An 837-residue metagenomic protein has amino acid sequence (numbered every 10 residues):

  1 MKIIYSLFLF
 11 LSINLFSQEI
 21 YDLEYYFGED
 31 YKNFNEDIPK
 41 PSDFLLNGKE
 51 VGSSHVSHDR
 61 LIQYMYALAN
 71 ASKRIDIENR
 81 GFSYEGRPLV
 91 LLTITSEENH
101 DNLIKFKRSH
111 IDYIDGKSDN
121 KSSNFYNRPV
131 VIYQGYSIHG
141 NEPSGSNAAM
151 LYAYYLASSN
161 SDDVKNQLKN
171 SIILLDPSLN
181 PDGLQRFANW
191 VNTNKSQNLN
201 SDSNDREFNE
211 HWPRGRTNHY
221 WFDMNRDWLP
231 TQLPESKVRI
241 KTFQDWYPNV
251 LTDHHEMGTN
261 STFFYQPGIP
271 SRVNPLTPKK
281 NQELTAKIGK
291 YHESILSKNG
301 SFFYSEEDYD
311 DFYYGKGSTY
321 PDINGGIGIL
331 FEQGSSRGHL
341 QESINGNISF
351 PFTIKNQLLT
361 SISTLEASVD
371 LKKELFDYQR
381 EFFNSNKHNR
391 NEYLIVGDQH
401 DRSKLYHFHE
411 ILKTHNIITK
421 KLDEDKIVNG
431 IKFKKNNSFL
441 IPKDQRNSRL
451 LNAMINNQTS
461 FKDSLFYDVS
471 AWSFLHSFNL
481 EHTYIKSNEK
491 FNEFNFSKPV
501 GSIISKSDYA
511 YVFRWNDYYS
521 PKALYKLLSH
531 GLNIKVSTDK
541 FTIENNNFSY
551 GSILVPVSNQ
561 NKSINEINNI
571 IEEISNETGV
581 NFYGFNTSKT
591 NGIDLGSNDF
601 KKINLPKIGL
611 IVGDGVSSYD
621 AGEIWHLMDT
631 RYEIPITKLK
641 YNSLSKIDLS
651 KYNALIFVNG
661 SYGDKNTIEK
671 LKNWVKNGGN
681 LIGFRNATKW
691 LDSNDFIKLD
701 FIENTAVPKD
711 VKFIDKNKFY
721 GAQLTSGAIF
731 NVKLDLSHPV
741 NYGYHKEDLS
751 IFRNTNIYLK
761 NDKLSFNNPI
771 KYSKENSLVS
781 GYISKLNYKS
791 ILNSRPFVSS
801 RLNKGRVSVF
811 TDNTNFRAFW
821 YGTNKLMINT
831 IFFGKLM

Functional and structural regions predicted by a protein language model:
I3-I13: Sec-dependent N-terminal signal peptides
Q18-P143, M150-S171, Y220, R226-D227 (+8 more regions): Intrinsic-disorder/low-complexity accessory segments
A153, N170-N198: Carboxylate/His-rich catalytic cores and anion/metal-binding grooves
S178-N180, V191, H254-T262, A687-T688: Short, solvent-exposed turn/loop segments enriched in Gly/Ser/Thr/Pro and often Arg
S203-F222: Aromatic- and acidic-residue-enriched carbohydrate-binding clefts of CAZyme catalytic domains
D253-H254, F657: Conserved beta-strand positions
